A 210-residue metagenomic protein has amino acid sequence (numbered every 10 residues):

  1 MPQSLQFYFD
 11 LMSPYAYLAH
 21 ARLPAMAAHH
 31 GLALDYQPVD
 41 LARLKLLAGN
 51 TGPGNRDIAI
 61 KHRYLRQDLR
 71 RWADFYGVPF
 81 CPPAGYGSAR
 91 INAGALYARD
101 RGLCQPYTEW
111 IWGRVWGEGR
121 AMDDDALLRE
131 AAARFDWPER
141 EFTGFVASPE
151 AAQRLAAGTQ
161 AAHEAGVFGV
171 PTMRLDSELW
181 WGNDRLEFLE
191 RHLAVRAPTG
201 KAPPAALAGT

Functional and structural regions predicted by a protein language model:
Q3-F7, L11-A33, Q37, G113-T210: C-terminal cap of thioredoxin/glutaredoxin-like
L11, Y17-V115, G200, A206-A208: Structural alpha/beta surface segment adjacent to cysteine/selenocysteine redox centers across thiol/disulfide enzymes
